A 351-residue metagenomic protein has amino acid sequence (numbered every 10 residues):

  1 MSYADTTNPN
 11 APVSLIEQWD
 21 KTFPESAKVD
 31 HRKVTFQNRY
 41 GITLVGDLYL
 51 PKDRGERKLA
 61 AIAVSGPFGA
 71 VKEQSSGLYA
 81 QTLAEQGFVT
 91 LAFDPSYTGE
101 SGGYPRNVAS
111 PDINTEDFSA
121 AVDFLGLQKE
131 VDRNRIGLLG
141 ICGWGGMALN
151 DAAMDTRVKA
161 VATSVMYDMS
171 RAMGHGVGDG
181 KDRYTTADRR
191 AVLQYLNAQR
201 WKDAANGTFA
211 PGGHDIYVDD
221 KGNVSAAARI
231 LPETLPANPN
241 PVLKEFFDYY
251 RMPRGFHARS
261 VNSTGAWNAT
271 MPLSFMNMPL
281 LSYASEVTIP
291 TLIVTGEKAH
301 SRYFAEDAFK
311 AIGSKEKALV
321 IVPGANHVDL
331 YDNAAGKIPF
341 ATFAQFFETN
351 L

Functional and structural regions predicted by a protein language model:
N10-R57: N-terminal cap/lid segment of alpha/beta-hydrolase-fold proteins
R57-P67: Short beta-strand element of the alpha/beta-hydrolase
G69-Q81, P95, A305: The serine-hydrolase catalytic nucleophile loop
T82-G102: Conserved alpha/beta-hydrolase
V108-K129: Alpha/beta-hydrolase active-site loop
N150-F246: Alpha/beta-hydrolase-fold enzymes
V287, I293-T295: Short beta-strand/loop motif that positions the catalytic acidic residue of the alpha/beta-hydrolase fold
P323-A325, D332-L351: Catalytic active-site module of serine/aspartate enzymes centered on a nucleophile-bearing elbow/loop
